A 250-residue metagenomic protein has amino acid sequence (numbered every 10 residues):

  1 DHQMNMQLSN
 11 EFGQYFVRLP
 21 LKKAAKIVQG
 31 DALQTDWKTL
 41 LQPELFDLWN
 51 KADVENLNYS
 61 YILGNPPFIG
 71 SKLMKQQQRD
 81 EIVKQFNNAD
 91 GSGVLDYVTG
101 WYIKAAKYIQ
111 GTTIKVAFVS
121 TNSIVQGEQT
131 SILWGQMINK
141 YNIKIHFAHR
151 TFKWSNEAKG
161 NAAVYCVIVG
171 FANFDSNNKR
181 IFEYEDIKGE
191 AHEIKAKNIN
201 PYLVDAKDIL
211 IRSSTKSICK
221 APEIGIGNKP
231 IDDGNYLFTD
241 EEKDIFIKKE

Functional and structural regions predicted by a protein language model:
D1-V17, L21-K23, A32-K38, W49-K249: Signature of N6-adenine DNA methyltransferases within the class I
L40-P43: Short glycine-rich substrate-engagement loop in P-loop NTPases that contacts/grips substrate
